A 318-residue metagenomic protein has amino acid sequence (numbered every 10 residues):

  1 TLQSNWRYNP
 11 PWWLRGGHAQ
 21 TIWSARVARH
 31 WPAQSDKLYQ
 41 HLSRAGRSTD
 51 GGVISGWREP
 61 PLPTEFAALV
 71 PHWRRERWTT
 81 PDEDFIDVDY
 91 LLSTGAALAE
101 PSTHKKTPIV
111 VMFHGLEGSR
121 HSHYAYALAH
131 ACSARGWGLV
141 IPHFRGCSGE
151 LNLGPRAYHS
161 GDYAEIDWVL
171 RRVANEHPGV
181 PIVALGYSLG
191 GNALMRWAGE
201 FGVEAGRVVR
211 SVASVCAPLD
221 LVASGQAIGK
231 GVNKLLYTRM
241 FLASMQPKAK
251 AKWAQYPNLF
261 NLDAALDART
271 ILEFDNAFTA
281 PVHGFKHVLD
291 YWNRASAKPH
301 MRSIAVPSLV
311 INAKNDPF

Functional and structural regions predicted by a protein language model:
T1-S4, Y8-P10, N175-H283: Alpha/beta-hydrolase-fold enzymes
W23-T103: N-terminal cap/lid segment of alpha/beta-hydrolase-fold proteins
K106-G115: Short beta-strand element of the alpha/beta-hydrolase
G118-H121, A129-L153: Conserved alpha/beta-hydrolase
A131, C147-V183: Catalytic nucleophile-loop/oxyanion-hole region of alpha/beta-hydrolase and closely related hydrolase-like folds
A277-H300: Active-site nucleophile elbow and catalytic-triad environment of alpha/beta-hydrolase enzymes
I304, V310-N312: Short beta-strand/loop motif that positions the catalytic acidic residue of the alpha/beta-hydrolase fold
